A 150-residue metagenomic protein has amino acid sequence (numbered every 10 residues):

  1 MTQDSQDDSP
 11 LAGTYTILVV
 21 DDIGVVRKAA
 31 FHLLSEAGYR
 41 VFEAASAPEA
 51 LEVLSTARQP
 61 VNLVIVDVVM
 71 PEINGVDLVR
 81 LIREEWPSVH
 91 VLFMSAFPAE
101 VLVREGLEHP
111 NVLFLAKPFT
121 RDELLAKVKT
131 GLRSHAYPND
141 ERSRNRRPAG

Functional and structural regions predicted by a protein language model:
M1-L18, G24, K28-F31, S55 (+5 more regions): Non-catalytic signal-transmission and effector/linker regions of two-component phosphorelay proteins
G38-A45, V53: Short hydrophobic/Thr-rich beta-strand motif most characteristic of the beta2 strand and flanking loop of CheY-like
A45-E49, N74-L78: Acidic catalytic/metal-coordinating carboxylates
V66-D67: Active-site T/S-Asp motif of two-component receiver
M70: Receiver (REC) domain active-site loop signature in two-component systems and cognate sites in sensor histidine kinases
D77, E84, F97-A116, D122 (+1 more regions): Alpha4 helix (beta4-alpha4-beta5 surface) of REC/receiver domains from two-component response regulators
